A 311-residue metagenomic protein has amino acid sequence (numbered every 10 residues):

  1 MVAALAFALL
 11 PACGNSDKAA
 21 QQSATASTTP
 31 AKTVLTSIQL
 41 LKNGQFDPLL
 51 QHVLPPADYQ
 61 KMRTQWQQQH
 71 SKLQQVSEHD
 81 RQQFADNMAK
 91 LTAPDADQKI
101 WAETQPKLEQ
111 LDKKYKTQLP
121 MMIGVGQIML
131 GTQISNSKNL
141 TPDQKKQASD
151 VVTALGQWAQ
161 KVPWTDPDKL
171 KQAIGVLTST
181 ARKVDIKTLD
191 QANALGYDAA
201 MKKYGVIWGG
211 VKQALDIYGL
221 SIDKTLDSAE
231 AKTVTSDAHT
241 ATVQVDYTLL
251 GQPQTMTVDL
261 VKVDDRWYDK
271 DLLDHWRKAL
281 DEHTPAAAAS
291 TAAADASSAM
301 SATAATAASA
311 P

Functional and structural regions predicted by a protein language model:
L9-A12: C-terminal motif of bacterial Sec signal peptides marking the signal peptidase cleavage site
G14-Q39, N43, Q51, D58-K61 (+6 more regions): Short, low-complexity N-terminal intrinsically disordered segments enriched in polar/charged residues
Q45-D58, A173, K187-A194: Short, well-ordered alpha-helical segments enriched in acidic and aromatic residues
Q74-T92, K203-K224: Short, solvent-exposed helix-to-loop capping segments enriched in aromatics
A96-L177, A181-K187, A199, P253-T284: Short beta-strand edge/turn micro-motifs at domain boundaries
V184-D216: Acidic, glycine-rich loop-and-strand cores that form catalytic or ligand-binding grooves in diverse globular domains
T242-L249: Short beta-strand segments that buttress and anchor functional surface loops
A288-S309: Intrinsically disordered, low-complexity serine/threonine-rich repeat tracts
